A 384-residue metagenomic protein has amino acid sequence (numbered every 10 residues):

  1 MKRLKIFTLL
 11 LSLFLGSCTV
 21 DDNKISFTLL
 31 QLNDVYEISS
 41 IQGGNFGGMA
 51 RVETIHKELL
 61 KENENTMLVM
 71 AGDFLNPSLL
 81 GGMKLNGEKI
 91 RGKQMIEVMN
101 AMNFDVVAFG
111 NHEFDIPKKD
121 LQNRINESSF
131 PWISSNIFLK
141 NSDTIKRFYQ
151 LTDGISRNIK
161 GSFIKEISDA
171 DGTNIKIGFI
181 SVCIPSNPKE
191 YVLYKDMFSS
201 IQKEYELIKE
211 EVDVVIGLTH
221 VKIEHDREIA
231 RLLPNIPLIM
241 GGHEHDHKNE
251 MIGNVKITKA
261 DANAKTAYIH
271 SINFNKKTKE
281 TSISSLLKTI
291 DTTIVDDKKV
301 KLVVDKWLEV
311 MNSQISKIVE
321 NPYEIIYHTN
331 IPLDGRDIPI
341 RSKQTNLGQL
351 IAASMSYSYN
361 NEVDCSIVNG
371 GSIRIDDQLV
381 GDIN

Functional and structural regions predicted by a protein language model:
R3-I6, C18-K24, L30-L32, Y36 (+5 more regions): Non-catalytic terminal accessory segments
T8-G16: Bacterial N-terminal signal peptides
T19-I294, S342-S354, S366: Acidic, metal/ion-coordinating pockets
